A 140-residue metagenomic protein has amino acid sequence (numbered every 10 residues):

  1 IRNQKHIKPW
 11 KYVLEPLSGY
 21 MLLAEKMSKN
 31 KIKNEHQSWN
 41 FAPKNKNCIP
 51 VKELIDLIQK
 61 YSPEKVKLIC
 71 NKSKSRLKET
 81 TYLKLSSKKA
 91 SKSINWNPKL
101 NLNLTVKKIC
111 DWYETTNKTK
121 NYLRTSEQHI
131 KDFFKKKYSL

Functional and structural regions predicted by a protein language model:
N3-E15, P43-N47: Glycine-rich "substrate-gating" loop/helix at the edge of Rossmann-like oxidoreductase active sites
K11-W39, K60: Alpha-helical substrate-binding/gating segment
V13, S38, S75-N97, K118-N121: Conserved C-terminal active-site "lid" loop/helix of NAD(P)H-dependent oxidoreductases that clamps the redox cofactor
L14, E25, N45, T105-K107 (+1 more regions): Catalytic cores of nucleotide-enabled group-transfer and carboxylate-activating enzymes in metabolic and assembly-line
P16, Y20, F41, V51-L54 (+2 more regions): Non-catalytic, hydrophobic alpha-helical segments
L23-N30, S93, W112-T116: Generic structural signal for alpha-helix termini and adjacent loop/cap motifs
N34-W39, I49-I55, P63-Y82, Y122-I130 (+1 more regions): C-terminal "lid/loop" region of Rossmann-like NAD(P)-dependent oxidoreductases
L102-L140: Amphipathic terminal alpha-helices
